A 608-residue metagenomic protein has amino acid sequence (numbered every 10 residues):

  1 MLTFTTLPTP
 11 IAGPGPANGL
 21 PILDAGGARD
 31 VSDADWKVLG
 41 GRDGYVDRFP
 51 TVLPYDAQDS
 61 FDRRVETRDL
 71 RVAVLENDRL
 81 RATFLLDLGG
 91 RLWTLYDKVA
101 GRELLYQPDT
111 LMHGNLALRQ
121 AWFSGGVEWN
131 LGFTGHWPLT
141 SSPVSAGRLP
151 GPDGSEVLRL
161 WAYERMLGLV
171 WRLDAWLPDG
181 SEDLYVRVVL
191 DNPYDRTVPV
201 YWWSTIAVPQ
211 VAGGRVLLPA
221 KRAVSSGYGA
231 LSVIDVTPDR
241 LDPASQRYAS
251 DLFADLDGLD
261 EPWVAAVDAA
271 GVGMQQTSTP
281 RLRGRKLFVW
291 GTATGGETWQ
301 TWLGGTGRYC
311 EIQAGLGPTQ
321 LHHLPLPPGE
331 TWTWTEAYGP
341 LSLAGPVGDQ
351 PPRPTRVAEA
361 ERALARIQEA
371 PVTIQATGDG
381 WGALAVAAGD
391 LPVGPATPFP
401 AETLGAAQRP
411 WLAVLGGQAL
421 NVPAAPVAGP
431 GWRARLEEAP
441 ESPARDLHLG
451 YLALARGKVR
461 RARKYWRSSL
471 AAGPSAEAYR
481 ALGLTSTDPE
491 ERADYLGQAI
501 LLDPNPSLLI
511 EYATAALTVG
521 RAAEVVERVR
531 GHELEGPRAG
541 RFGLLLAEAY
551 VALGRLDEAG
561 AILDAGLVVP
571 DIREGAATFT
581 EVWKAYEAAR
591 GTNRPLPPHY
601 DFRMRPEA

Functional and structural regions predicted by a protein language model:
M1-L39, A73, R91-T94, E182 (+2 more regions): A contiguous, surface-exposed recognition patch within enzymatic or periplasmic domains that forms
L2-F49, L70-S141: Acidic-aromatic substrate-binding/catalytic surfaces of carbohydrate-active enzymes
W36-D78, S124-S181, A212, A293-L321: Extended, loop-rich substrate-binding clefts of extracytoplasmic carbohydrate-active enzymes
D62, E76, A82-A100, L160-V211 (+2 more regions): Acidic, contiguous internal or C-terminal segments within carbohydrate-active enzymes that form a structured patch used
A73-D78, A82-F84, A146, V188 (+1 more regions): Short Pro-Gly-centered flexible turn/kink motifs
R456, S486-P489, V519, L553: Structural motif corresponding to the intra-repeat A-B loop/turn of tetratricopeptide repeats
